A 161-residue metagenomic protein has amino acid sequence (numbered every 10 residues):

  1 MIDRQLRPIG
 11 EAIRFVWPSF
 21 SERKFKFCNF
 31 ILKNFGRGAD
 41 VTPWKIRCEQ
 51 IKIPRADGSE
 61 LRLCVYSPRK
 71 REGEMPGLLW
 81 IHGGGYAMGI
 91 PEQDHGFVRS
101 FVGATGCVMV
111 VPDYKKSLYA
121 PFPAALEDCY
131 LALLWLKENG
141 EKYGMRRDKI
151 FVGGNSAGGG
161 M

Functional and structural regions predicted by a protein language model:
M1-P68: A glycine/proline-hinged amphipathic helix-loop "lid/cap" segment that gates access to hydrophobic ligand pockets
E49, V110, G153: Conserved Rossmann-like nucleotide-binding pocket used by diverse enzymes that bind dinucleotide cofactors
L63, E74-G84: Short beta-strand element of the alpha/beta-hydrolase
W80, G85-M88, E92-Q93, M109 (+1 more regions): Serine-hydrolase catalytic-loop signature spanning alpha/beta hydrolases and amidase-signature enzymes
P91-P112: Short amphipathic alpha-helix adjacent to the substrate-entry channel of hydrolases
D113-S117: Short beta-to-alpha linker loops that shape the active-site pocket of alpha/beta-hydrolase fold enzymes
A120-K142, G160: Alpha/beta-hydrolase active-site loop
K137-N155: Gly/Ser-rich "nucleophile elbow"/oxyanion-hole loop immediately N-terminal to the catalytic nucleophile in hydrolases
